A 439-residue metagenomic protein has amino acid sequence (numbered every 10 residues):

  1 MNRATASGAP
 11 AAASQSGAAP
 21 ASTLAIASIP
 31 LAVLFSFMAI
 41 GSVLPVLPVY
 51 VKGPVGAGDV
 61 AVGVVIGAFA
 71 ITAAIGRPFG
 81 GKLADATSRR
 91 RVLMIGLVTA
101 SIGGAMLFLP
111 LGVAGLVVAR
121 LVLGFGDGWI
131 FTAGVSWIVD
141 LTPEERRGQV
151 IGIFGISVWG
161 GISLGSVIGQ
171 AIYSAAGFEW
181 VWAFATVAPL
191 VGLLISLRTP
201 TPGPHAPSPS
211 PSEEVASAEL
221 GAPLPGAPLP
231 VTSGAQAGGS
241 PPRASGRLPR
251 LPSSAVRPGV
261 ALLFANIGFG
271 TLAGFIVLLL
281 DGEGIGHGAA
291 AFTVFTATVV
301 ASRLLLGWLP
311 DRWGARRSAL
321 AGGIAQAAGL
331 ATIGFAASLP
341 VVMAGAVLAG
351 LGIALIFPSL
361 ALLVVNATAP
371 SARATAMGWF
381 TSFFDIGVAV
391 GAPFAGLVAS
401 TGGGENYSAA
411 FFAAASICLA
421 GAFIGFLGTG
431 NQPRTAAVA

Functional and structural regions predicted by a protein language model:
A6-T23, T201-A261: Juxtamembrane intracellular "pre-TM" segments in multi-pass secondary transporters
A70-P78, I162-S163, V299-V300, L304 (+1 more regions): Residue-level signature of mid-helix packing/kink "hotspots" within the transmembrane helices of 12-pass Major
I75-L111, W313: Conserved MFS/SLC helix-loop-helix module at the cytosolic interface between two early adjacent transmembrane helices
R91-A105, T186, R317-T332: Structural signature of the two symmetry-related core transmembrane helices
A114-V122, P340-L348: Paired small-residue
L121-V158: Cytoplasmic helix-loop-helix junction between adjacent transmembrane helices in 12-TM secondary transporters
S174-T186, S400-S416: A membrane-interface helix-boundary motif in multi-pass transporters
T186-S210, I424-T429: C-terminal membrane-cytosol helix-exit motif in multi-pass small-molecule transporters
